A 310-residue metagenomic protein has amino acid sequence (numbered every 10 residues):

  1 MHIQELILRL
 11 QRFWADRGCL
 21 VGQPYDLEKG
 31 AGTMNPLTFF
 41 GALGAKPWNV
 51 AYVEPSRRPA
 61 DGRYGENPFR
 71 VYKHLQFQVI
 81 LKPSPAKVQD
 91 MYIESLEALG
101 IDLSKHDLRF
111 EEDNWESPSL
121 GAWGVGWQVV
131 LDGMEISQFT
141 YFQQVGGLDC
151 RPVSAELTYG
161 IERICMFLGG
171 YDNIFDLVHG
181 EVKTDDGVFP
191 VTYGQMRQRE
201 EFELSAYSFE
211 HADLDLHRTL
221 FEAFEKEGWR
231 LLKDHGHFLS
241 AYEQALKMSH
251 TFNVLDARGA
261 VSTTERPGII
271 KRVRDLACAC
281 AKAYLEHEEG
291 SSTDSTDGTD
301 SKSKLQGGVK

Functional and structural regions predicted by a protein language model:
M1-E289: Structured aminoacyl-transfer and RNA-binding surfaces used for tRNA recognition/handling in the translation apparatus
T293-S303, G308-K310: Short, low-complexity, charge-dense intrinsically disordered segments
